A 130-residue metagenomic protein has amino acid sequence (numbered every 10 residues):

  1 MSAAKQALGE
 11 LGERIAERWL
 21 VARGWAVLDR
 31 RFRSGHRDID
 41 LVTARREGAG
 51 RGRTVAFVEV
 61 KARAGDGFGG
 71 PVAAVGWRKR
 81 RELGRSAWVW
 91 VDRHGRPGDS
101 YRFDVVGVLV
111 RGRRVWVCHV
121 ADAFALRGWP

Functional and structural regions predicted by a protein language model:
M1-R30: Acidic-basic catalytic patches of nuclease active cores, encompassing PD-(D/E)XK and other metal-cofactor nuclease
L20, I39-R45, R51-P71, V75 (+1 more regions): Conserved catalytic cores of phosphodiester-cleaving nucleases, focusing on short active-site segments
R31, D40-V42, K61-R63, V106-L109 (+1 more regions): Anionic group-transfer/hydrolysis microenvironments
S34-D38, R113: Short acidic/glycine-enriched loop/turn segments that link adjacent beta-strands
H36, V55-F57, S100, V117: Structural motif
F68-D99: Mid-chain, well-packed structural core segment of small domains
R93-P130: Domain-level recognition of nuclease-like catalytic cores that cleave nucleotide substrates
